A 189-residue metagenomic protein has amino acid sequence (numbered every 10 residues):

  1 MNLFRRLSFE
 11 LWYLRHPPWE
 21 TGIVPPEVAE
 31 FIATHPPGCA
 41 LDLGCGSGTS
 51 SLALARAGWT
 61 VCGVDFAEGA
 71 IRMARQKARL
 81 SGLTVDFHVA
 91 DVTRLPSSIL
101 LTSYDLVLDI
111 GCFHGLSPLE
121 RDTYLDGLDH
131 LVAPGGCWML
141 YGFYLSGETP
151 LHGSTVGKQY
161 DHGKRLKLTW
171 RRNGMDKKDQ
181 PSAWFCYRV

Functional and structural regions predicted by a protein language model:
M1-L41, S47-T102, L116-L131, G136-V189: Class I (Rossmann-like) S-adenosyl-L-methionine-dependent methyltransferase catalytic domain, capturing the SAM-binding
L108: A conserved beta-strand element that flanks and buttresses the S-adenosyl-L-methionine
G111-G115: Short catalytic micro-motifs in class I SAM-dependent methyltransferases
